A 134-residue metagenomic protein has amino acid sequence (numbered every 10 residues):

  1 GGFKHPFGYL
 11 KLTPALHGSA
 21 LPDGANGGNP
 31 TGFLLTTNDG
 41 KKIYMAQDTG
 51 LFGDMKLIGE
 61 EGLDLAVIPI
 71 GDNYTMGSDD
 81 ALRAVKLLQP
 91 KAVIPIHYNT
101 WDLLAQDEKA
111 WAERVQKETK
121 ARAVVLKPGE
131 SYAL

Functional and structural regions predicted by a protein language model:
G1-E61, K127-L134: Core dinuclear metal-dependent hydrolase active-site scaffold
G1-K4, L82-L134: Binuclear metal-ion centers of metallo-dependent hydrolases, dominated by the metallo-beta-lactamase
H17-S19, D79, K109: Residue-level detector of functional hotspots within protein domains
L35-K91, I96-L103: Metallo-beta-lactamase
